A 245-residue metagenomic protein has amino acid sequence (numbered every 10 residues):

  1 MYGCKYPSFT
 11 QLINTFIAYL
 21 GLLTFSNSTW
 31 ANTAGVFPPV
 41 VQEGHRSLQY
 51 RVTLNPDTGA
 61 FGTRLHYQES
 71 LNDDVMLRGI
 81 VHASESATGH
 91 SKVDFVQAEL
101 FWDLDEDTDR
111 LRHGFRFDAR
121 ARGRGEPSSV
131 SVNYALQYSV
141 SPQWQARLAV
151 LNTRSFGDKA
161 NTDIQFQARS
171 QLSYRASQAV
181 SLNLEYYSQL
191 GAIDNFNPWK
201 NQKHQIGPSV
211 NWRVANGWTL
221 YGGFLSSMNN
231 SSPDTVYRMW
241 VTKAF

Functional and structural regions predicted by a protein language model:
M1-Q11: N-terminal secretory signal peptides that target proteins for export/translocation
Y6, T15, F117: Alpha-helical and His/Cys-centered functional microenvironments
Q11-L22: Sec-dependent signal peptide recognition, specifically the positively charged N-region followed immediately by
A18-Y19, T29-A31: Cleavable N-terminal signal peptides
F25-S26: N-terminal signal peptide c-region/cleavage motif recognized by signal peptidases
W30-F245: Transmembrane beta-barrel domains of Gram-negative outer membranes and organellar outer membranes
